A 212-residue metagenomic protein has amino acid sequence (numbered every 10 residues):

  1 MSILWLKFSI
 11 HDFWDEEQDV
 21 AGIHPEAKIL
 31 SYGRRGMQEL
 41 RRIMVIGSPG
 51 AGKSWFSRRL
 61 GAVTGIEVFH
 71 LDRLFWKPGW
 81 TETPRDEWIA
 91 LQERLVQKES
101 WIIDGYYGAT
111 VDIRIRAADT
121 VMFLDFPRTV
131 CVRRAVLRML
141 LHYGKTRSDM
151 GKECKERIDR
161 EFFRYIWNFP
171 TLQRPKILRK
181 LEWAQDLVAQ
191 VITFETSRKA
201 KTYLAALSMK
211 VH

Functional and structural regions predicted by a protein language model:
H11, G33-Q38, N168-H212: NTP-dependent small-molecule kinase module
V45: Hydrophobic anchor at the beta1->P-loop junction of P-loop NTPases
P49: The conserved Walker
K53: Conserved lysine of the Walker
F56: Hydrophobic positions on the alpha1 helix immediately C-terminal to the Walker A/P-loop
E67-L71, F75-T120: Conserved nucleotide-sensing/catalytic segment adjacent to the nucleotide-binding pocket in NTP-handling enzymes
F126-Q173: A glycine- and Lys/Arg-enriched "phosphate-lid" helix/loop adjacent to the NTP-binding pocket of small-molecule kinases
